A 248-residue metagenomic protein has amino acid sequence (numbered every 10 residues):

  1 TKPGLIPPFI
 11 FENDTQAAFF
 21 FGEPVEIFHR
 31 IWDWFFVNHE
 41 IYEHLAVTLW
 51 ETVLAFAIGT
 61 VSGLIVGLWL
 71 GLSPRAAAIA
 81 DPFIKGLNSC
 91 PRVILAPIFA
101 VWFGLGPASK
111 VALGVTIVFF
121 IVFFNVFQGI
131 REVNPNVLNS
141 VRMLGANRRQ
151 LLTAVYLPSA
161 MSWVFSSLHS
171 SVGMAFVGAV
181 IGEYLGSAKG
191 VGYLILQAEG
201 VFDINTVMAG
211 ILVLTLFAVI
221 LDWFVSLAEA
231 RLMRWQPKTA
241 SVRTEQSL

Functional and structural regions predicted by a protein language model:
K2-A57: Periplasmic/extracellular loop-to-transmembrane helix junction in inner-membrane transport proteins
I41, L45, L49, I79-G86 (+7 more regions): Hydrophobic alpha-helical elements at and bordering transmembrane segments of multi-pass membrane proteins
L54-I84: Transmembrane-helix boundary motif in ABC transporter permease subunits
K85-I121, Q128-G129: Generic hydrophobic transmembrane alpha-helix motif, especially the helices
A112-T116, R148-G182, A209, L214: Transmembrane alpha-helices
N125-S170, V191, I195: Short cytoplasmic-facing helical segments at TM-TM junctions of multi-pass membrane proteins
G192-L227: Hydrophobic alpha-helical transmembrane segments of polytopic membrane proteins
E229-L248: Short cytosolic juxtamembrane segments of multi-pass membrane proteins
